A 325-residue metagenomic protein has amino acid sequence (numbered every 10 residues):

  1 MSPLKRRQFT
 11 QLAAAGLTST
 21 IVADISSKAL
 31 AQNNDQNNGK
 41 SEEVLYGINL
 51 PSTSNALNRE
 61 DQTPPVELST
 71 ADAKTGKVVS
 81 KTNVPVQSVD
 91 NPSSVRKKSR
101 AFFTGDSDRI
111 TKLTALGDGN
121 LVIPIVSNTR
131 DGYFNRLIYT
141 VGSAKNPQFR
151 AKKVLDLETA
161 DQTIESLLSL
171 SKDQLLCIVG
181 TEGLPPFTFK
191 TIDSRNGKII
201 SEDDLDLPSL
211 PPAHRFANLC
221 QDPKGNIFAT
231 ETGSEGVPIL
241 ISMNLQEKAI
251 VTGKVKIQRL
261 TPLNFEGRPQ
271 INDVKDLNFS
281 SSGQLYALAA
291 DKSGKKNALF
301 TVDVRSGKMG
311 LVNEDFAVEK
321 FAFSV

Functional and structural regions predicted by a protein language model:
S2, Q8-A29: N-terminal export signals
Q32-T75: An edge-strand/N-cap motif at the start of beta-rich repeat modules
E43, D118-G119, K172-D173, K224-G225 (+1 more regions): Short coil/turn segments that connect the beta-strands within blades of beta-propeller domains
L50-S52, I125-N128, G180-E182, T232-S234 (+1 more regions): Short loop/turn segments immediately following the C-termini of beta-strands
S54-S69, R130-Y139, L184-K190, E235-M243 (+1 more regions): Structural motif
V78-R96, Q148-L157, I200-L207, I250-E266 (+1 more regions): Beta-propeller fold detector
V89-T114, T159-S169, P211-C220, P269-D276 (+1 more regions): Repeated scaffold domains used in trafficking and secretory/extracellular systems, primarily beta-propellers
V141-N146, S194-N196, M243-T252: Short loop/turn segments immediately following beta-strands, especially the blade-tip and inter-blade linker loops
